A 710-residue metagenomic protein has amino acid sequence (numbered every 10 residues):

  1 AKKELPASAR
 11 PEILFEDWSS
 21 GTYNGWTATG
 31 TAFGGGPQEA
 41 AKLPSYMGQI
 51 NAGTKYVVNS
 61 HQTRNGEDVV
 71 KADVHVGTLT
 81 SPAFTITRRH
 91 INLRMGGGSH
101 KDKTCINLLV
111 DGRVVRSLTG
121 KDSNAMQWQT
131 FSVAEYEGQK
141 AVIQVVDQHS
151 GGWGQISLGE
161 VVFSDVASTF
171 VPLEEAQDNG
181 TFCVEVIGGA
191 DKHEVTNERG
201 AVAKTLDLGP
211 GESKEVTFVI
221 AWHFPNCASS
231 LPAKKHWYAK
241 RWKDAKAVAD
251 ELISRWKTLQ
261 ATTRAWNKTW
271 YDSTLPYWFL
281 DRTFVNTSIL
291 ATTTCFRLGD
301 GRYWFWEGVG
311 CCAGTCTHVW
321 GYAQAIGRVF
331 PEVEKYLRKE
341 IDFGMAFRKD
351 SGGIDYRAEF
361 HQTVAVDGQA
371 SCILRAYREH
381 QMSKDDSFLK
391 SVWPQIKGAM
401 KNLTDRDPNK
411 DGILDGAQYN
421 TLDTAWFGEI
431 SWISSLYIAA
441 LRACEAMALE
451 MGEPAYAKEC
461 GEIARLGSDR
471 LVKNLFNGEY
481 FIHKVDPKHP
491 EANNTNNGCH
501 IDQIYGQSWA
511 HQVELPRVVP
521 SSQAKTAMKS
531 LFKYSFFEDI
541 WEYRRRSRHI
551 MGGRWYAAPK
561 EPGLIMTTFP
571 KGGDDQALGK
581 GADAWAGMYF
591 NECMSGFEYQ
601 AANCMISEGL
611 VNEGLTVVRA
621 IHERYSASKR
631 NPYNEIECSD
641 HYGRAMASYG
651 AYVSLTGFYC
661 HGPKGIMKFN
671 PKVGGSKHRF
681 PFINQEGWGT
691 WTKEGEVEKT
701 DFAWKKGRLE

Functional and structural regions predicted by a protein language model:
A1-A7, A167-E212: Trp/Gly-enriched beta-strand surface patches
L5-A41, S168-T169: Extracellular carbohydrate-recognition regions
K42-D73: Short carbohydrate-recognition loop motifs
Q62-H90, K101, M126-T130, E198-K204: Short beta-strands within extracellular/lumenal beta-sheet-rich domains
T87-R88, R94-T104, S150-W153, F224-P225: Extended, low-complexity, turn-rich repeat/linker tracts enriched in Gly/Pro/Ser/Thr and Asp/Glu that occur
L108-I156, S168: Extracellular carbohydrate recognition and processing domains and analogous Trp-centered ligand-binding platforms
E194-T205, E212, T217, H223 (+9 more regions): Substrate-binding groove/exosite segments of carbohydrate-active enzymes
G573, G587, N591, E598-E710: Non-catalytic C-terminal accessory modules of carbohydrate-active enzymes
